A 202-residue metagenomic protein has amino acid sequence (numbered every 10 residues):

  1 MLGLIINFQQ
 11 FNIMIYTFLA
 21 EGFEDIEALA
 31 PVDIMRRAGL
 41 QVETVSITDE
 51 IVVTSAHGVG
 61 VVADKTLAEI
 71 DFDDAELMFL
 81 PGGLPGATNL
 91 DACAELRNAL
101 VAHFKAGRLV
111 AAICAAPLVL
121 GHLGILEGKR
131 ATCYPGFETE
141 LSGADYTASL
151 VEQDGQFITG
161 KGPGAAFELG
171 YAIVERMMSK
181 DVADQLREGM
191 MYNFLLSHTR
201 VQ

Functional and structural regions predicted by a protein language model:
L2-I13: Short, Lys/Arg-enriched N-terminal segments with co-localized hydrophobic residues within the first ~10-30 amino acids
M14-T17, F23, R37-I47, D64-Q202: Active-site-adjacent pocket-lining segments in enzyme domains
F23-A28, V52: Short N-terminal binding/cap micro-motifs at the start of the first secondary-structure element
L29, S46-D49: Short glycine/proline-centered loop/turn elements that form peptide/ligand docking sites
A30-R37: Short, solvent-exposed amphipathic alpha-helices that sit in or adjacent to ligand/effector-binding or catalytic
E50-H57: Membrane-interfacial amphipathic helices and adjacent loop/beta segments that form the lipid-substrate binding surface
H57-K65: Short gly/ser/thr-rich secondary-structure transition/capping motifs
